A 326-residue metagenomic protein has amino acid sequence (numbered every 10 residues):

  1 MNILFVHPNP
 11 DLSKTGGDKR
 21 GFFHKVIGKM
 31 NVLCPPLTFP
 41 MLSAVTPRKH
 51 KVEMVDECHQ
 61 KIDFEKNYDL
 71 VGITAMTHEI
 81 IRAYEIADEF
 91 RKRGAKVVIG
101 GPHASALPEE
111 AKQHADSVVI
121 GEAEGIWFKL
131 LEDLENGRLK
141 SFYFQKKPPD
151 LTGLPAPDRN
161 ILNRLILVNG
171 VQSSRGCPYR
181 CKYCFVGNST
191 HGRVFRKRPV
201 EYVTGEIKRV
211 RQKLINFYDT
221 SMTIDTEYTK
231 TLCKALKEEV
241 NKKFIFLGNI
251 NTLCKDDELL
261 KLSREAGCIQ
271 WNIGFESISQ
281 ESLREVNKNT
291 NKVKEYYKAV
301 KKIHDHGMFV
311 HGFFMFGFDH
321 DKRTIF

Functional and structural regions predicted by a protein language model:
M1-R209: Acidic, low-complexity intrinsically disordered segments
P10-D11, H78, A104, G125 (+4 more regions): Residue-level marker for beta-strand->alpha-helix junctions and adjacent short loops that shape enzyme
P35, E79-I80, A104, D225 (+3 more regions): Alpha-helix N-cap/loop-to-helix initiation residues
E65, A83-Y84, E124, T226-K230 (+2 more regions): Conserved strand-to-helix beginnings and helix N-cap segments that scaffold or border functional pockets
P108-Q113, L259, H320-F326: Catalytic cores of alpha/beta
T152-H311, F316-F318: Radical SAM [4Fe-4S] cluster-binding motif and immediate context
